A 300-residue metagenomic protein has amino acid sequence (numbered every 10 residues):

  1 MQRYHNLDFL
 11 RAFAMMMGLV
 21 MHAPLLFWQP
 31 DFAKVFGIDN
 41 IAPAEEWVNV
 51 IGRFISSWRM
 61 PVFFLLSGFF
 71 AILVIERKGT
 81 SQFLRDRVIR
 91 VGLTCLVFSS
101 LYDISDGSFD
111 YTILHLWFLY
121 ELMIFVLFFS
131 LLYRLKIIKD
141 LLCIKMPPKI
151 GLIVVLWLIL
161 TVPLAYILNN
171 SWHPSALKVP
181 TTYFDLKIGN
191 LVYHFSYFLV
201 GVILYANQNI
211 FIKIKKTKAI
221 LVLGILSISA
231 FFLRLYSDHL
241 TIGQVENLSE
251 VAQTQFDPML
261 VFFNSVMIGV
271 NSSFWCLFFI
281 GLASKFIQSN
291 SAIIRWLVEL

Functional and structural regions predicted by a protein language model:
M1-L300: Alpha-helical transmembrane segments and their immediate juxtamembrane cytosolic regions
